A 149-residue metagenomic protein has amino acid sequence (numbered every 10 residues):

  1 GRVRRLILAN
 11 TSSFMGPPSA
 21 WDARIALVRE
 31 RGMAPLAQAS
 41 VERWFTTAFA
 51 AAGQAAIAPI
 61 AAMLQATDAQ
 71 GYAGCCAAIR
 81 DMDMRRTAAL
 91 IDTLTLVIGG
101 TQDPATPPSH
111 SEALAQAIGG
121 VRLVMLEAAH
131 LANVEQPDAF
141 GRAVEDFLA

Functional and structural regions predicted by a protein language model:
G1-A37, R43-W44: Flexible "cap/lid" loop of the alpha/beta hydrolase fold
R2-R4, I118-V121: Core-facing hydrophobic residues within beta-strands of well-ordered domains
P18, D22, Q54-A58, P108-E112: Short, surface-exposed alpha-helical segments at coil->helix boundaries
A20, Q38-A39, I57-R86: Hydrophobic, aromatic-rich cap/lid helix
S40, C76-I79, L114, F140 (+2 more regions): Hydrophobic "lid"/C-terminal helical patch of Rossmann-like NAD(P)-dependent dehydrogenase/epimerase domains
I91, V97-G99, D103: Short beta-strand/loop motif that positions the catalytic acidic residue of the alpha/beta-hydrolase fold
T93, P107-Q116: Short alpha-helix in the alpha/beta-hydrolase fold that links the catalytic acid
G119-A149: Catalytic active-site module of serine/aspartate enzymes centered on a nucleophile-bearing elbow/loop
